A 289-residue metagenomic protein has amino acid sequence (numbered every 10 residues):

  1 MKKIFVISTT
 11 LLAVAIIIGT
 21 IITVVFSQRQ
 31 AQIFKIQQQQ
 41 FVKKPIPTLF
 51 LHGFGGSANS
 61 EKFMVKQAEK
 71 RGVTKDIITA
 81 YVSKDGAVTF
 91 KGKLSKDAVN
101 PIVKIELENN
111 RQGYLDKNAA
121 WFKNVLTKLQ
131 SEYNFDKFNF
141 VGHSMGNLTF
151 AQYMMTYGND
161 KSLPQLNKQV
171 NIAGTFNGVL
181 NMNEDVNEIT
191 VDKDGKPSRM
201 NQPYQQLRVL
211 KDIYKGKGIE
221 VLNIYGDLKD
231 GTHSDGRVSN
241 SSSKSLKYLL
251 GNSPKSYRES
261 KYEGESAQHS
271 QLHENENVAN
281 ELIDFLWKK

Functional and structural regions predicted by a protein language model:
M1-K2: N-terminal hydrophobic targeting signals that begin at the initiator methionine
F5-T9, A15-V141, M145-K289: Lipid deacylating catalytic domains
